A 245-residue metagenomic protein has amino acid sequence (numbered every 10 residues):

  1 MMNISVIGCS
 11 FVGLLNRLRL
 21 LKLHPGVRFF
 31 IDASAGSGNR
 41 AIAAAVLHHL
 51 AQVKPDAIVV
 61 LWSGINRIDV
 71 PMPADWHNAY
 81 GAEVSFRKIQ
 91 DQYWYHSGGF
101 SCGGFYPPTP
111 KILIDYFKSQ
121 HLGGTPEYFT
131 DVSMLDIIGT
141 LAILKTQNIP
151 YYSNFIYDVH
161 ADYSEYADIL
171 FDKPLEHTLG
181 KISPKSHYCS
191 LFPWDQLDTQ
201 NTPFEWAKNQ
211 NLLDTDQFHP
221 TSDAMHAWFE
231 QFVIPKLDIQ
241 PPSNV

Functional and structural regions predicted by a protein language model:
M1-Q52, T221-A227: Serine-esterase "nucleophile elbow" of acetyl-processing enzymes
L47-V245: Alpha-helical cap/lid subdomain in secreted, periplasmic, or secretory-pathway luminal O-acyl-processing enzymes
